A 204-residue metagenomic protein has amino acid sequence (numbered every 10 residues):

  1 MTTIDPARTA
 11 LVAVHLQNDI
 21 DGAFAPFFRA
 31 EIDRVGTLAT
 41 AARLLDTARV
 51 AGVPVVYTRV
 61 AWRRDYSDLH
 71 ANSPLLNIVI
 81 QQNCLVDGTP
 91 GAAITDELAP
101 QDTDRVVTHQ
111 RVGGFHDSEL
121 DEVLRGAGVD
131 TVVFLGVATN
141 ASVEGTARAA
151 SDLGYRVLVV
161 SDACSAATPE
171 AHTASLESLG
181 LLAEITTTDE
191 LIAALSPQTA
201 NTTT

Functional and structural regions predicted by a protein language model:
M1-Q101, L195-T204: Active-site acidic carboxylates
V50-V53, G128, G154: Glycine-centered short loops/turns at secondary-structure junctions
D87-G136: Internal catalytic-core helix/loop-beta-alpha segment that presents or stabilizes conserved functional determinants
V133-G136, G154-P169: A short glycine-rich beta-strand->turn/loop micro-motif centered on a GG-aromatic cluster
T139-T146: Short glycine/serine/threonine-rich phosphate/pyrophosphate-binding segments that cradle anionic phosphate groups
A141, C164-T168, A193: Short gly/pro/ser/thr-enriched loop/turn and capping motifs at secondary-structure boundaries
T168-L181: Active-site-proximal loop->helix
L179, A183-T204: A charged, well-structured terminal subsegment
